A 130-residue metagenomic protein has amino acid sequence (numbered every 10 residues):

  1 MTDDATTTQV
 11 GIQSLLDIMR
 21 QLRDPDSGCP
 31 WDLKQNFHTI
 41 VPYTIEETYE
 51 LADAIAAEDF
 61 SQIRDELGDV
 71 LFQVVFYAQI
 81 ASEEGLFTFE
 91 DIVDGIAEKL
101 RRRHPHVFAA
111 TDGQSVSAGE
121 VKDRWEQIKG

Functional and structural regions predicted by a protein language model:
M1-E66, F72-G130: Flexible "arm" and connector segments at domain edges
